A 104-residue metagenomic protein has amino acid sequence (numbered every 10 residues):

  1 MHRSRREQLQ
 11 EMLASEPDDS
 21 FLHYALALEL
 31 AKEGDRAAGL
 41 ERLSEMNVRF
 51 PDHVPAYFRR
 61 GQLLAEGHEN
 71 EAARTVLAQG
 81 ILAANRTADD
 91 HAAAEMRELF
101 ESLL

Functional and structural regions predicted by a protein language model:
E11-M12, E45-M46, G80: Canonical positions in the second alpha-helix
S15, V48-F50, A83-T87: Structural marker of alpha-solenoid helical repeat scaffolds
